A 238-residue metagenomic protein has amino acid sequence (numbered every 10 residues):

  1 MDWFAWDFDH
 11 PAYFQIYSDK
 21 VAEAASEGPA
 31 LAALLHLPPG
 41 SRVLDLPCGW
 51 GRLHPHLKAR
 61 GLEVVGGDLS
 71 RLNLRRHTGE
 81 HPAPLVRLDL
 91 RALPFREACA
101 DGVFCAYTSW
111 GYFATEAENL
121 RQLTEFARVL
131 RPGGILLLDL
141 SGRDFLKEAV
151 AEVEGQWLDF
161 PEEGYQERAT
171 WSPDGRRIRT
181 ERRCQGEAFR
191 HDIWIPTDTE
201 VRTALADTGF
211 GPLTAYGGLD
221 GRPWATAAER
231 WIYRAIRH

Functional and structural regions predicted by a protein language model:
M1-P38: Conserved class I S-adenosyl-L-methionine
G40-P47: Conserved class I S-adenosyl-L-methionine
W50-A92: Class I SAM-dependent methyltransferase SAM/SAH-binding core
R91-G102: A short acidic, Gly/Pro-enriched loop at the edge of an enzyme's catalytic core that lines a small-molecule cofactor
D101-A117: A short SAM/SAH-binding and catalytic strip from SAM-dependent methyltransferases
L120-P132: A short glycine-rich, Lys/Arg-flanked "PGG" loop and its adjoining helix->strand segment in the class I
L137-A204: SAM-dependent methyltransferase
D198-H238: C-terminal lobe and adjacent flexible extensions of AdoMet/dcAdoMet transferase-like proteins
